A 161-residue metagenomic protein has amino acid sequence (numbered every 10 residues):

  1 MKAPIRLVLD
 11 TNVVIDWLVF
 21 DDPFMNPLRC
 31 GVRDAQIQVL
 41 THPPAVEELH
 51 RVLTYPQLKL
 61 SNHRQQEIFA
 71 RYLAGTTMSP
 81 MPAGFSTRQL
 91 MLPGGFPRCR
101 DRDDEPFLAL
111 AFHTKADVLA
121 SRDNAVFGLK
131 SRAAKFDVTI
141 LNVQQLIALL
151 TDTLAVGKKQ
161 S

Functional and structural regions predicted by a protein language model:
M1-T41: Short, well-structured N-terminal submotif of metal-dependent ribonuclease cores
D10, D104, D123: Acidic active-site catalytic centers that drive phospho-/nucleotidyl reactions and related ester hydrolyses
V13-V14, A45, F107, A125-V126: Alpha-helix capping/helix-boundary segments
W17-L18, V52, L129, L149: Residues that scaffold the ATP/ADP-binding catalytic core of kinase and kinase-like folds
G31-Q36, P43-M91: PIN-domain endoribonuclease scaffold, especially VapC-family toxins
H42, R122: Replace "coordinates the UDP/GDP/TDP-sugar" with "coordinates nucleotide-activated sugar donors
T77-V118: Active-site neighborhoods of divalent-metal-dependent phosphate/nucleic-acid chemistry enzymes
F112, D117-V118, N124-S161: Acidic, PIN/NYN-like endoribonuclease modules and their adjacent C-terminal/linker elements
